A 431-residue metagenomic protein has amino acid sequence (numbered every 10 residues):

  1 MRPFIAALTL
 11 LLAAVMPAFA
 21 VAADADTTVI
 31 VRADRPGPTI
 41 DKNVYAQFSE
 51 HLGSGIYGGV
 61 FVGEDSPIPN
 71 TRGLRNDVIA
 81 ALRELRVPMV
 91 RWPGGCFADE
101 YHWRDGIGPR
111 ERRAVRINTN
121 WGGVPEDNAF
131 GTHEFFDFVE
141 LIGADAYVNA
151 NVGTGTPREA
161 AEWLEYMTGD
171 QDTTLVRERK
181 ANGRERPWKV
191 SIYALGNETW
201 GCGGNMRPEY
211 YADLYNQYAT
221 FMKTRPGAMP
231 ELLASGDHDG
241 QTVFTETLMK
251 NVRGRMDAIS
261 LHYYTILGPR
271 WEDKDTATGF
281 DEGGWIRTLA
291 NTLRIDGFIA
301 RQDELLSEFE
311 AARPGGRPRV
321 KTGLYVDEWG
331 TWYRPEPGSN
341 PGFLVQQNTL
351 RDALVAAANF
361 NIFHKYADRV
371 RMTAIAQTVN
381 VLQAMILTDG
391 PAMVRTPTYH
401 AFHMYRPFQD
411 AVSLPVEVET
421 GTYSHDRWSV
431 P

Functional and structural regions predicted by a protein language model:
M1-F4: Positively charged n-region of N-terminal signal peptides that target proteins for export
A6-A18: Bacterial N-terminal signal peptides
F19-F244, M249-A258, I295-P335, S339-P431: Non-catalytic accessory regions flanking glycosidase/transglycosidase catalytic cores in CAZymes
L261: Histidine-centered catalytic micro-motifs
T265-R287, S339: Active-site His/acidic residue clusters
I286-T288, Q347-N348: Extracellular loop and loop/strand-boundary signature of outer-membrane beta-barrel proteins
A290-R294: Beta-strand-rich domain onsets/edges
